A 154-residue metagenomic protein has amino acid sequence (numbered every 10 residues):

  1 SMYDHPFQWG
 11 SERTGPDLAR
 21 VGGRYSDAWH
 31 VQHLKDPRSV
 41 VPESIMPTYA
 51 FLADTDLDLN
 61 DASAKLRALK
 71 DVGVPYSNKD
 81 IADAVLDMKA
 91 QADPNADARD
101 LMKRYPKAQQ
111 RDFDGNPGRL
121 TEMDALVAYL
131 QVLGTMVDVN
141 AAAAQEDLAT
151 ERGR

Functional and structural regions predicted by a protein language model:
S1-R154: Periplasmic c-type cytochrome electron-transfer domains
